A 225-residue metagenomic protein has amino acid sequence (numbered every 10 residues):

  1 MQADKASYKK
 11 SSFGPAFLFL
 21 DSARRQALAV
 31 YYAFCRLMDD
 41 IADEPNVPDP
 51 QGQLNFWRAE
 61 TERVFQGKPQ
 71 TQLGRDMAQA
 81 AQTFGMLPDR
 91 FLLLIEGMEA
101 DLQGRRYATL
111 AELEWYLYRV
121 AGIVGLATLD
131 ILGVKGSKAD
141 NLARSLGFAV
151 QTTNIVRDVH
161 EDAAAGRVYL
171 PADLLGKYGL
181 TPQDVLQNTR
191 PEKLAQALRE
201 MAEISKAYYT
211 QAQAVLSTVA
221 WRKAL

Functional and structural regions predicted by a protein language model:
M1-Q151, V156, H160-L225: Catalytic cores of Mg2+-dependent Asp-rich isoprenoid enzymes
